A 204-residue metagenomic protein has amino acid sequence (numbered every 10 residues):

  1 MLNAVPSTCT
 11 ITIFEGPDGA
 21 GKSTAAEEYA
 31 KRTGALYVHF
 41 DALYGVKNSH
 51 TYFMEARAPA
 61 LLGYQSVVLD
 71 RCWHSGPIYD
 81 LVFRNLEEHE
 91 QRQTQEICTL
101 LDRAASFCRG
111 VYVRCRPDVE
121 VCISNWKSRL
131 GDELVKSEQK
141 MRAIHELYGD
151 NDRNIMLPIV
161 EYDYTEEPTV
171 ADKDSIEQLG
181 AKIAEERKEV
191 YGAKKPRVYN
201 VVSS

Functional and structural regions predicted by a protein language model:
L2-A4, S128-D132, S137-S204: NTP-dependent small-molecule kinase module
C9, A105-V111, N154-P158: Short glycine-/polar-rich loops that comprise or flank the Walker A/P-loop and associated switch/sensor motifs
I11, C72, N125-D132: Class I (Rossmann-like) S-adenosyl-L-methionine-dependent methyltransferase catalytic domain, capturing the SAM-binding
F14: Hydrophobic anchor at the beta1->P-loop junction of P-loop NTPases
P17-V68, C72-D80, R84: Conserved substrate/cofactor phosphate-moiety recognition/catalytic segment in nucleotide-dependent phosphotransferases
D18-A20, W73-S75, P117-E120, E166-T169: Short, solvent-exposed loop/turn segments at secondary-structure junctions
H50-A56, E87-L100, S137-E146, I176-I183: Well-ordered, non-membrane alpha-helical segments in soluble/globular domains
D70-R71, Q91-C98, R103-W126: Conserved phosphate-donor/acceptor-positioning beta-strand/loop module used by diverse small-molecule
